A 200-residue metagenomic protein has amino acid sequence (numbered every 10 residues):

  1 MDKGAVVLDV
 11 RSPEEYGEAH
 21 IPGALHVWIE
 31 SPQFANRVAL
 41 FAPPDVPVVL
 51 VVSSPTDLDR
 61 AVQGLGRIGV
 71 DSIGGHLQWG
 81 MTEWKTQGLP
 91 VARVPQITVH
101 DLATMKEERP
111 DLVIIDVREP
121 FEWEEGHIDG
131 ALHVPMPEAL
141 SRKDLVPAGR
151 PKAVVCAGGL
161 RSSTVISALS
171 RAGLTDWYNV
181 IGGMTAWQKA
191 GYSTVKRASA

Functional and structural regions predicted by a protein language model:
A5, P13-V113, V117-A200: Rhodanese-like catalytic fold shared by cysteine-dependent sulfurtransferases and DSP/PTP-type phosphatases
